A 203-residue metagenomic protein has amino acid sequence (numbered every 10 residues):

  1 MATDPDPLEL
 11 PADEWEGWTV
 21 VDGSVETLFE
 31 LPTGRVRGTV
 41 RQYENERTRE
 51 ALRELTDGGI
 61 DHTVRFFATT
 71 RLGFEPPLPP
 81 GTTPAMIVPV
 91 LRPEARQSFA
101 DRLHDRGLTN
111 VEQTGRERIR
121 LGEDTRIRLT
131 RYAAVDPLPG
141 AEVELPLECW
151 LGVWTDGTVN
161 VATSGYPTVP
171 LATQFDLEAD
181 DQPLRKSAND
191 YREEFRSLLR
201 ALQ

Functional and structural regions predicted by a protein language model:
M1-L10, Q203: Secretory targeting signatures
D13-E30, D105-R118: Short secondary-structure junctions
E16-P93, P137-P139: Secretory pathway targeting signatures of secreted, lumenal, and periplasmic proteins
V90-F99, A188-F195: Well-ordered, non-membrane alpha-helical segments in soluble/globular domains
A95-W150: Signature of long, low-cysteine stretches enriched in small and polar/charged residues
W150-D156: A short, hydrophobic, proline-anchored segment that marks a local hinge/packing element in signaling and regulatory
G157-V161: Short coil-to-beta-strand
A162-Q203: Surface-exposed amphipathic alpha-helical segments
